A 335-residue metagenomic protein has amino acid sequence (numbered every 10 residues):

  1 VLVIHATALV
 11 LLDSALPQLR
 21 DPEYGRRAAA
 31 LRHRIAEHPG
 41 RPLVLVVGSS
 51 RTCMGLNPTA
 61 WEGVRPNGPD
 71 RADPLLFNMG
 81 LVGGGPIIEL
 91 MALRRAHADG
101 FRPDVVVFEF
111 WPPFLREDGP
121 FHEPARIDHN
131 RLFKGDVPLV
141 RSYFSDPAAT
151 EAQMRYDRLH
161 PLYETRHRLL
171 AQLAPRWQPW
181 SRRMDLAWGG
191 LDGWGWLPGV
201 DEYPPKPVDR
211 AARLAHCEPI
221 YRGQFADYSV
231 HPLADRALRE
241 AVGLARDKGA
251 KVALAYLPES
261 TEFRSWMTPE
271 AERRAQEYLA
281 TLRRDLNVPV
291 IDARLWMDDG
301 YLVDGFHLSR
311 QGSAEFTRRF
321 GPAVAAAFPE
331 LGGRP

Functional and structural regions predicted by a protein language model:
I4-L75, M91-R95: Membrane/wall-proximal cationic-aromatic binding patches
R41-L43, A72-P74, F101-V105, K248-A253 (+1 more regions): Loop/turn elements at helix/coil->beta-strand transitions in domains of secreted/extracellular proteins
V47, R51-Y143: Membrane-embedded segments
R51, G55, G83-I87, F101 (+3 more regions): Soluble non-cytosolic domains of exported or imported proteins
T59, G63, M91-R94, R236-G243 (+4 more regions): Solvent-exposed, polar/charged alpha-helical surfaces in well-ordered, non-transmembrane soluble domains, broadly
E123-K248: Secreted/periplasmic serine-hydrolase-like ester/acetyl group-modifying domain
V230-F306: Extended hydrophobic/aromatic segments used for targeting, binding, or gating
D304-P335: Histidine-centered active-site loop/cap adjacent to the catalytic His in serine esterases/O-acetyl transfer systems
